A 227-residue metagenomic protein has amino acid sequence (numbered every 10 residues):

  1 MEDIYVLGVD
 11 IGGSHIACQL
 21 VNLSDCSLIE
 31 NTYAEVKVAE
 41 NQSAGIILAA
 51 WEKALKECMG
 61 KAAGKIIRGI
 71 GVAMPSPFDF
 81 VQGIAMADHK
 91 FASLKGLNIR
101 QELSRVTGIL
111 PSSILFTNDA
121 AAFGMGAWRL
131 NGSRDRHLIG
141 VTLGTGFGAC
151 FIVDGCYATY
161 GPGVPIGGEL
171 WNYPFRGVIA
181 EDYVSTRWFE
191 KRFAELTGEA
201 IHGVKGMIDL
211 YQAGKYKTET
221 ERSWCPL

Functional and structural regions predicted by a protein language model:
M1-V6, I11: N-terminal charged helix/coil linker that caps or initiates catalytic domains
Y5, Q19-V21, N31-T32, A44 (+3 more regions): Glycine/GP-enriched mid-protein hinge/lid loop-to-helix segment characteristic of carbohydrate kinases
S14: Conserved Rossmann-like nucleotide-cofactor binding loop
I29-K65, K215-T218: N-terminal phosphate-binding loop and adjacent alpha-helix
E40-E52, I66-I70, S76-H137: Glycine-rich phosphate-binding loop and adjoining helix at the ATP-binding site of ATP-dependent phosphoryl-transfer
L48, E221-L227: Amphipathic, non-transmembrane alpha-helical scaffold segments
I70-S76, L143-T145, L227: Glycine-rich beta-strand-to-loop/alpha-helix junction loops that act as flexible
